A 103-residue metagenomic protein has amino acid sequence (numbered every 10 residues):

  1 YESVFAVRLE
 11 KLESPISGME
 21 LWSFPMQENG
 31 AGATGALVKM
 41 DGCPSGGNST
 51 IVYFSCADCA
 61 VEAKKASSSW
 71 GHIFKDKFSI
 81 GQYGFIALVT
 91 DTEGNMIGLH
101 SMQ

Functional and structural regions predicted by a protein language model:
Y1-G32, S68: Core segments of cupin and vicinal oxygen chelate
S14-P15, N29, G42-C43, F78-S79: Short polar/acidic secondary-structure junctions
P15-E20, G46-G47, I80-F85: Short acidic/glycine-enriched loop/turn segments that link adjacent beta-strands
Q27-A31, C43-P44, D58-A60: Short, charged/polar surface micro-motifs in flexible loops or helix N-caps
V52-M96: Vicinal oxygen chelate
H100-Q103: Short beta->alpha transition motifs characteristic of CBS
